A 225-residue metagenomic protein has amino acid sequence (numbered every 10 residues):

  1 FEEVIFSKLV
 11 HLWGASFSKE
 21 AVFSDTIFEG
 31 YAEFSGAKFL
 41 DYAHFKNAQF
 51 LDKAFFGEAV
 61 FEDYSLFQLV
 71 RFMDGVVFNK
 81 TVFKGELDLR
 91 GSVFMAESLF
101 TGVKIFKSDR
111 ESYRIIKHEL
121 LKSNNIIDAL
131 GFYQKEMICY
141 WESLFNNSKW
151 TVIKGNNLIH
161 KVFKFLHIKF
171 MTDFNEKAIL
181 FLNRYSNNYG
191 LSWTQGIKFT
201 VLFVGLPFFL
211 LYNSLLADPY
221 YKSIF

Functional and structural regions predicted by a protein language model:
F1-F225: Terminal module of membrane-associated proteins
